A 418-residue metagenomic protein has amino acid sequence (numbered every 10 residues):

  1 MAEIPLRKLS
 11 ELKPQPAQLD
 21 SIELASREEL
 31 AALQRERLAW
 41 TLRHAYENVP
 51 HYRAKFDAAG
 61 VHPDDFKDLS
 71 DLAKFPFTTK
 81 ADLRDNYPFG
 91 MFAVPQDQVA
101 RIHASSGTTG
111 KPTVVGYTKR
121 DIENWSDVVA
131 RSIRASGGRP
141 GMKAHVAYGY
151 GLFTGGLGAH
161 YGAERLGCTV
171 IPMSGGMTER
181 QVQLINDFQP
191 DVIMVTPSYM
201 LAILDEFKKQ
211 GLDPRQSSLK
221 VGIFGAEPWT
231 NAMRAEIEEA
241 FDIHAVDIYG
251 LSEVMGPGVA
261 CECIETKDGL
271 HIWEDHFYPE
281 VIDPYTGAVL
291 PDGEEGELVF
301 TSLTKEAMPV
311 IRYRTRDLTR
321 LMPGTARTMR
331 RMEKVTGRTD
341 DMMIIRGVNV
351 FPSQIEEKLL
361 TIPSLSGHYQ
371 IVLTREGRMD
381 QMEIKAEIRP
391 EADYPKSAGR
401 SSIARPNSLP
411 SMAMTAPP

Functional and structural regions predicted by a protein language model:
M1-A104, G110-D127, R131-A135, R139 (+4 more regions): Nucleotide 5′-phosphate-binding alpha/beta core
A45, S105-T108, A144, I193 (+4 more regions): Conserved S/T- and glycine-rich ATP-binding loop of Class I adenylate-forming
K119-S132, K143-A202: AMP-binding/adenylate-forming
I133-G138, G162, D213-P214: Glycine-rich helix-loop-beta junction characteristic of Rossmann-like nucleotide cofactor-binding loops
K143, Q210-W229: Conserved helix-loop-beta element of the AMP-binding
I193, T304-M412: AMP-binding/adenylate-forming catalytic core of the ANL superfamily
M200-S218, A235-E239: Adenylate-forming
W229-T325: Conserved AMP-binding/adenylate-forming
